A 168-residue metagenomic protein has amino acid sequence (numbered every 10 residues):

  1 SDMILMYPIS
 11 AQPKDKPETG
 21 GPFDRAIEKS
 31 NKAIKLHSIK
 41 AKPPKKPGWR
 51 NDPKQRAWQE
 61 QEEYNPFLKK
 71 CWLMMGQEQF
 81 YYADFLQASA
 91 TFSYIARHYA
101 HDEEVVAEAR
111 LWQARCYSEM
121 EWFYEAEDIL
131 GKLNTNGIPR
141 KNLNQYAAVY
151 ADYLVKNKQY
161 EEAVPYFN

Functional and structural regions predicted by a protein language model:
S1-N168: Acidic, polar-rich low-complexity tracts and alpha-helical solenoid repeat scaffolds
